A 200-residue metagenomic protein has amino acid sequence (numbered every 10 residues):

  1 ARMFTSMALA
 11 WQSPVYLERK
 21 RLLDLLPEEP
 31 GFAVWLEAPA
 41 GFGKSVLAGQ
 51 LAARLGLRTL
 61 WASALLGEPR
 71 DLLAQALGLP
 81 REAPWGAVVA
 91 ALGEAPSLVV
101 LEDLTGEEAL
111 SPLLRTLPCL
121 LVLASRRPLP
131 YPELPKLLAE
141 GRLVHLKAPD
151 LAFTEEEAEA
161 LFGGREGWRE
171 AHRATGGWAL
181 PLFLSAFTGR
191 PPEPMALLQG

Functional and structural regions predicted by a protein language model:
R2-L26, E155: Conserved adenine-nucleotide phosphate-binding loops and their immediately adjacent elements
P30-V34: Pre-Walker A (Motif I) flank of P-loop NTPase domains
E37-L60, Y131: P-loop NTPase Walker A phosphate-binding motif
L47-A48, L143-H145, A160-G200: Amphipathic alpha-helical "lid/sensor" segments that cap RecA-like P-loop NTPase cores
L66-G86: Conserved NTP-binding/hydrolysis module of P-loop NTPases
L101, T105-E140, H145-K147: Sensor-1/coupling segment of RecA-like P-loop NTPase cores
A152-F162: Conserved AAA+ ATPase core "coupling" helix
